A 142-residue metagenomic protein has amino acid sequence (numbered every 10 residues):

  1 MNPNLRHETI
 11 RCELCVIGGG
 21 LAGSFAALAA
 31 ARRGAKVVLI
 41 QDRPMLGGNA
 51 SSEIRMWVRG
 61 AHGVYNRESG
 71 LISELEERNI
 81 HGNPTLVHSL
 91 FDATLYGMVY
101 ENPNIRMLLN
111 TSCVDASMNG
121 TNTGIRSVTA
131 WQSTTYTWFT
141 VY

Functional and structural regions predicted by a protein language model:
M1-N4, T134-T135: A generic local structural motif
P3-H7, R11, A29, A35-K36 (+1 more regions): Conserved N-terminal/central alpha/beta ligand/cofactor-binding core
I10-C12, T135-Y142: Core beta-strand elements of the Rossmann-like FAD/NAD(P) dinucleotide-binding domain in flavoenzyme oxidoreductases
G18-L21: Glycine-rich Rossmann-fold phosphate-binding loop(s) that bind the pyrophosphate of adenine dinucleotide cofactors
G23-F25: Short glycine/serine/threonine-rich phosphate/pyrophosphate-binding segments that cradle anionic phosphate groups
A27, N104, W138-V141: Intrinsically disordered, low-complexity regions enriched in small/polar residues
S117-F139: Conserved beta-strand-loop-beta-strand element in the redox core of flavoprotein oxidoreductases
